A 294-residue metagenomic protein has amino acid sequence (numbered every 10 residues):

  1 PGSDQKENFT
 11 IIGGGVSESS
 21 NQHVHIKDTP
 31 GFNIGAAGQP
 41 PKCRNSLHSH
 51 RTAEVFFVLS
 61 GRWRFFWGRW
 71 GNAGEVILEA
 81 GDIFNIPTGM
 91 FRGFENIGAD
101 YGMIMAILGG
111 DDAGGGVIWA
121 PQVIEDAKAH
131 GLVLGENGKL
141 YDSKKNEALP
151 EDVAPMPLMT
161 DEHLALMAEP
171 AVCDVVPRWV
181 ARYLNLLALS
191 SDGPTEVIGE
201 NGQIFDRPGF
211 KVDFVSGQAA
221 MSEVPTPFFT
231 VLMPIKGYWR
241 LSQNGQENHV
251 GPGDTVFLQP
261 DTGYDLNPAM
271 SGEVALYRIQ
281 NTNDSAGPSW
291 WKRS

Functional and structural regions predicted by a protein language model:
P1-P30, L134-S222, R293-S294: A short, N-terminal "cap"/entry segment at the start of jelly-roll beta-barrel domains of the cupin/DSBH fold
Q22-K27, R44-H50, W67, E75-I77 (+4 more regions): Short histidine-centered beta-strand/loop micro-motifs that create catalytic or ligand/metal-coordination sites
G31, A36-P41, S49-R69, G109-D111 (+1 more regions): Short, conserved beta-strand element in jelly-roll/cupin
G35, F65-W67, A73-V76, G102 (+6 more regions): Ligand-binding pocket scaffold of soluble enzyme catalytic domains
C43, R51-T52, M90-F91, D100 (+3 more regions): A generic "binding-loop/recognition-motif" signal
R69-P87, N244-T262: Short acidic-glycine-tyrosine-enriched beta hairpin
F91-A168, D265, A269-S294: Double-stranded beta-helix
